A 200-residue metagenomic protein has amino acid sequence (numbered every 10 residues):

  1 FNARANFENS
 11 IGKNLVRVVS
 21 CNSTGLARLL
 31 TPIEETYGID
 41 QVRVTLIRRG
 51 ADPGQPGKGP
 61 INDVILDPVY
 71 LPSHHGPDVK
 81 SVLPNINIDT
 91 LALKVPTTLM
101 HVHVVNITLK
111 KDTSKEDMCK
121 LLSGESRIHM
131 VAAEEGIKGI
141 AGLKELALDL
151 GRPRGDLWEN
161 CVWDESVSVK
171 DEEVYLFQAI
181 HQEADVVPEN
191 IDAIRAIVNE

Functional and structural regions predicted by a protein language model:
F1-P56, A196-I197: N-terminal Rossmann-like NAD(P) cofactor-binding subdomain of oxidoreductases, focused on the glycine-rich
N2, N6-N9, N14, N22 (+6 more regions): Detector for Asparagine
V16-V19, P32, I61-P68, T108 (+1 more regions): Short beta-strand and adjoining strand-loop segment in the mid-core of the Rossmann-like NAD(P)-dependent dehydrogenase
A27-E34, G76-K80, E116-C119, N160 (+1 more regions): Predominant activation on well-ordered alpha-helical scaffold segments within soluble catalytic domains
D40-Q41, L46-V174: C-terminal substrate-binding/catalytic lobe of Rossmann-fold NAD(P)-dependent oxidoreductases
T113, N199-E200: Short, intrinsically disordered/low-complexity patches at protein termini and at juxtamembrane boundaries
D171-I194, V198-N199: Long, low-complexity C-terminal extensions of enzymes
